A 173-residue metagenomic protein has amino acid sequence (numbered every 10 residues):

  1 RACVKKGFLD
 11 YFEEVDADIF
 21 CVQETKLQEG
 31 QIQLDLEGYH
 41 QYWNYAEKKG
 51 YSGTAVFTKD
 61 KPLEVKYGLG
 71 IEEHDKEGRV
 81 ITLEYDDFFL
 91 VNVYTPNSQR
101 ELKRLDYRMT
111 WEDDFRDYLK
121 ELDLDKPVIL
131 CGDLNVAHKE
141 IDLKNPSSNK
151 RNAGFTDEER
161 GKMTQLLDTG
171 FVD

Functional and structural regions predicted by a protein language model:
R1-E14: Short, acidic/polar
C3-V4, D75, Y107-F115, F155-E158: Soluble or luminal CAZymes and related metallo-dependent hydrolases
F12-G30, L90, L119-E140: Active-site beta-strand/loop signature of hydrolases that rely on acidic residues for catalysis
K26, Q31-S98: Structured beta-strand-rich core segments of catalytic domains in phosphoester-bond hydrolases
E29-Q31, G50-Y51, Q99-L102, A137-P146: Short catalytic/ligand-binding loop motif for oxyanion handling, primarily in non-cytosolic enzymes, centered on
H40, D114-D173: Metal-dependent phosphoesterases centered on the DNase I-like endonuclease/exonuclease/phosphatase
Y67, E84, D106-L124: Internal catalytic-core helix/loop-beta-alpha segment that presents or stabilizes conserved functional determinants
G70-I71, P96-E112, S147-N152: Surface-exposed cleft-lining segments at the edges of enzyme active sites
